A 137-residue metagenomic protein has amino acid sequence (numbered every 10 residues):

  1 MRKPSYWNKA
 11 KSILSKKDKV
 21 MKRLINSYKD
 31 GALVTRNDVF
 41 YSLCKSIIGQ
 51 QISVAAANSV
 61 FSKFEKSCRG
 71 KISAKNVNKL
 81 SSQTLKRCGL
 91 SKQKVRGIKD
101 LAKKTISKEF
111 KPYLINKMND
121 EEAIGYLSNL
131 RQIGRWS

Functional and structural regions predicted by a protein language model:
M1-D38: Intrinsically disordered, low-complexity, charged terminal extensions of DNA damage-control enzymes
M1-P4, N37-F40, K75-N78, M118: Short acidic alpha-helix initiation/capping motifs at coil-to-helix transition points, especially at protein N-termini
L33-Y41, G89-Q93: Structural motif
I52-S53, A57-R131: Alpha-helical ds-nucleic-acid-binding substructure associated with the helix-hairpin-helix region of base-excision DNA
